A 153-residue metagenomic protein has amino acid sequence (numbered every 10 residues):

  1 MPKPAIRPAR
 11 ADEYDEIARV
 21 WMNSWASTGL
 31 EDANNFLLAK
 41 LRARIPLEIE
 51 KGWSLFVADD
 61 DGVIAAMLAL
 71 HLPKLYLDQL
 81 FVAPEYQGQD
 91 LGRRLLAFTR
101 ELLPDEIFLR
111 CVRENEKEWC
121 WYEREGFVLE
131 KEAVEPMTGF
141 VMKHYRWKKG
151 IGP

Functional and structural regions predicted by a protein language model:
M1-D12, G152-P153: Conserved N-terminal entry element of GNAT/NAT acetyltransferase domains
P8-E85, L96-F98, L102, E135: Acetyl-CoA-dependent GNAT
L77, Q87-D90, E125: A generic "structured core" feature
A83-Q89, R113-E114: Active-site acidic-Proline motif in GNAT/NAT acetyltransferases
R93, E114-K131, M137-F140: Conserved active-site alpha-helix within GNAT-family acetyltransferase domains
L102-E114: Conserved GNAT acetyl-CoA-binding A-motif
K143-P153: Terminal substrate-recognition subdomain of acyl/acetyltransferases
